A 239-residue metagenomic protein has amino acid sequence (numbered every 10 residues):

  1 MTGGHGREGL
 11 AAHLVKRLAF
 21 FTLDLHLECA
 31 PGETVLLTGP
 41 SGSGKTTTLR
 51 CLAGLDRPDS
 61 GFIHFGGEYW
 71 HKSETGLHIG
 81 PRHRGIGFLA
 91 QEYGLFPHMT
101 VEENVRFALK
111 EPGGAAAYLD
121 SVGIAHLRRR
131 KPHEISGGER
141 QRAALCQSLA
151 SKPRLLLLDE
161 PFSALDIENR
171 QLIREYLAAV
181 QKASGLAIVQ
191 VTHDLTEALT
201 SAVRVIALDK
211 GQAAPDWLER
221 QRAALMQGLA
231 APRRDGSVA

Functional and structural regions predicted by a protein language model:
E68-S73, P112-R128, A178-A179: Conserved ABC ATPase "signature" region
W70-F88: ABC ATPase NBD coupling module
K131-I135, E139-Q141: Conserved ABC ATPase signature
A150-R154: A short, proline-enriched helix->beta-strand linker immediately N-terminal to the Walker B motif in ABC-type P-loop
L156-E160: Catalytic Walker B motif of ABC-type/P-loop ATPase nucleotide-binding domains
I167-N169: Helix N-cap at the start of a conserved alpha-helix in ABC-type nucleotide-binding domains
G185-V191: Conserved H-loop
